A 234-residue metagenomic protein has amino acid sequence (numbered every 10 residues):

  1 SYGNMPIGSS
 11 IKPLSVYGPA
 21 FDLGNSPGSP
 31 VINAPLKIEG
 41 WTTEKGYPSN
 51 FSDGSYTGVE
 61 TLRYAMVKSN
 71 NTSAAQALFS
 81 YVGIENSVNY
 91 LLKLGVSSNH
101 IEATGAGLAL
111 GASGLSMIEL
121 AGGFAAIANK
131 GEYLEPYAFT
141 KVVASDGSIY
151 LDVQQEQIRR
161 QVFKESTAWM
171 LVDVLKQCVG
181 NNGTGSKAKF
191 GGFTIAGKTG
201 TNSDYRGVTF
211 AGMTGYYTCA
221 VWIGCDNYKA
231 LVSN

Functional and structural regions predicted by a protein language model:
S1-G3, I7, S116-G122, A126-N234: A penicillin-recognizing enzyme superfamily signal
G3-I11, G58, L62, M66 (+6 more regions): Secondary-structure capping and boundary motifs in well-ordered enzyme cores
P6-V31, A65, G123-I127, L171 (+1 more regions): Active-site SXXK
F21-P27, Y81-V82, L91-S98, I127-L134 (+2 more regions): A generic secondary-structure signal for well-formed alpha-helical elements
N25-S87, S145-Q177: Conserved catalytic neighborhood of penicillin-recognizing serine enzymes
G28-S29, S98-L108, E135-F139, N182-A188: Surface-exposed patches in mature extracellular/periplasmic domains of secreted proteins
S29-P30, Y64-M66, A74-L78, Y90 (+6 more regions): Structural recognition of the beta-strand scaffold that forms the well-ordered cores of secreted hydrolase catalytic
E44-F51, Y81-G122, A138: Mid-domain, small-residue-enriched loop/turn segments at the edges of structured enzyme/sensor domains
